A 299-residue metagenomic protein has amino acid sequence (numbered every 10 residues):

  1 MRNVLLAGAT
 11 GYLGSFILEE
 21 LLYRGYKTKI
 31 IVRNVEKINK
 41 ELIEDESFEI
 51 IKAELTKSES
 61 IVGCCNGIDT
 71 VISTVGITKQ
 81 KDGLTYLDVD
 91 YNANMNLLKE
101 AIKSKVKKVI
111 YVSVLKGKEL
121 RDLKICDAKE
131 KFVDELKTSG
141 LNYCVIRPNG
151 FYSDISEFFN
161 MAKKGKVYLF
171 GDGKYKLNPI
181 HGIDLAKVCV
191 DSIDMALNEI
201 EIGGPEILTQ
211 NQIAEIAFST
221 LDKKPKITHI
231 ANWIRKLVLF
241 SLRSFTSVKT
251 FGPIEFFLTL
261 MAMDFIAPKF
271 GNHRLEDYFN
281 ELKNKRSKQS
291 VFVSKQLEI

Functional and structural regions predicted by a protein language model:
R2-Y26: N-terminal Rossmann NAD(P)H-binding glycine-rich loop of SDR-like oxidoreductase domains
L5, E36-N96, E100-K103, K118: NAD(P)H-binding glycine-rich loop region in Rossmannoid oxidoreductase-like domains and their noncatalytic homologs
L13, V71, L185, C189 (+2 more regions): Non-catalytic, hydrophobic alpha-helical segments
I77, K81-K163: Glycine-/Pro-rich loop/turn segments that contact NAD(P) or position catalytic residues in Rossmann-like domains
S153-N160, D191-I200, K223-P225: Glycine/proline-rich active-site loop of Rossmann-fold NAD(P)-dependent oxidoreductases
F170-Y175, I200-I207, F218-D222, I230 (+1 more regions): Glycine-rich Rossmann NAD(P)(H)-binding loop
G171-S192, N198: Substrate-positioning beta->alpha
N232-I299: A hydrophobic C-terminal alpha-helical subdomain
